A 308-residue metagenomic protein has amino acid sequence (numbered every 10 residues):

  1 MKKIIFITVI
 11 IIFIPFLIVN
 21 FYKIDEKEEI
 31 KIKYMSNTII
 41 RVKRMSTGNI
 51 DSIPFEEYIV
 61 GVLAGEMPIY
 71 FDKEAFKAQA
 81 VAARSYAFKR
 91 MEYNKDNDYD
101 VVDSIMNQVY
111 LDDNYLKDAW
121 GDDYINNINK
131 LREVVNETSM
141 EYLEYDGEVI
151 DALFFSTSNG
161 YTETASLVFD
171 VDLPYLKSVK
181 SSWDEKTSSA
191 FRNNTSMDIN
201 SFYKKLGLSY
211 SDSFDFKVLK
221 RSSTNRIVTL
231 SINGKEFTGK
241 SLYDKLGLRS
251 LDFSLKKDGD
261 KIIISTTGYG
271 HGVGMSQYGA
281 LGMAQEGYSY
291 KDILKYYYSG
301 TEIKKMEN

Functional and structural regions predicted by a protein language model:
M1-N308: Conserved, single-site charged/polar hotspot
